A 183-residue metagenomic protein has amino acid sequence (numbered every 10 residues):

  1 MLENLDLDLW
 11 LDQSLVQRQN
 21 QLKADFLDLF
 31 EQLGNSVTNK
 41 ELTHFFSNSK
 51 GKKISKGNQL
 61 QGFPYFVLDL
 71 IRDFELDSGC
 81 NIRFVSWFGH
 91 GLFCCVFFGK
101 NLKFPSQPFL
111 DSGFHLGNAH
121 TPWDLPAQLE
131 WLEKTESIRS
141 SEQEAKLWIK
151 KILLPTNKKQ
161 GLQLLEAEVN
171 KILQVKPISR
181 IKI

Functional and structural regions predicted by a protein language model:
M1-K40, K52, W131-I183: Long, solvent-exposed, polar/charged low-complexity segments
L33, L68-L70, C94-V96, L116-G117 (+2 more regions): Generic structural hydrophobic/aromatic packing signal, biased to beta-strands
N39, T43, G113-F114: Short glycine-aromatic motifs
H44-N48: Short, glycine/acidic-rich hinge or "gate" loops at secondary-structure transitions that mediate conformational
K50-L60, L68: Mature, function-bearing regions of proteins
G62-H115: Aromatic- and glycine-enriched beta-alpha-beta binding-site module
N101, T121-D124, L154-T156: Short Gly/Pro-enriched loop/turn and capping motifs at secondary-structure junctions
F114-E136: Acidic-leaning, charged glycine-interspersed low-complexity segments
